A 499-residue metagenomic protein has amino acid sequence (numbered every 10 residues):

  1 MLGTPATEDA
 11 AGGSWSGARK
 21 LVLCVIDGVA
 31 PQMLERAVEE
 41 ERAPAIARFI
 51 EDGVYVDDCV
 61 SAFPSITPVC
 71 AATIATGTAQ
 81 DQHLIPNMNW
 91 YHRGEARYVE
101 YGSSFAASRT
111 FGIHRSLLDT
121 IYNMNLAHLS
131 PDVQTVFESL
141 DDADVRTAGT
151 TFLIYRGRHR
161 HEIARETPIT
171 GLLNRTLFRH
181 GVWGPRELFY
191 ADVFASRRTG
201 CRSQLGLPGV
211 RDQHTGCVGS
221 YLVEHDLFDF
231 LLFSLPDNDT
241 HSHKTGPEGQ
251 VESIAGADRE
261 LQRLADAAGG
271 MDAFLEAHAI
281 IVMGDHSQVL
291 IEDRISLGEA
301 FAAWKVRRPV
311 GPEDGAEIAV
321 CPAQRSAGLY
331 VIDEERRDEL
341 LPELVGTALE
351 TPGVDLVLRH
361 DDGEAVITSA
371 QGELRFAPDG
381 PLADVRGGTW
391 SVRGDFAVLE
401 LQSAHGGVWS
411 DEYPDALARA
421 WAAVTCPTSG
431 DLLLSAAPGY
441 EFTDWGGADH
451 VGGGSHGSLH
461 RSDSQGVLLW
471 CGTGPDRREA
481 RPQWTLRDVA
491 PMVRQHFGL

Functional and structural regions predicted by a protein language model:
L2-Y55, S65: Active-site-proximal N-terminal segment of extracellular/periplasmic enzymes that hydrolyze or transfer
S14-W15, G209-L231, N238-I280, D488: A long, amphipathic alpha-helix that forms part of the scaffold/cap immediately adjacent to metal-dependent active
I26, E41, D57, P64-I66 (+5 more regions): Secreted, luminal/periplasmic, and some membrane-associated catalytic domains that remodel anionic oxygen-ester
P31-M33, I66-P68, Q82-I85, Y155-E166 (+6 more regions): Short catalytic/ligand-binding loop motif for oxyanion handling, primarily in non-cytosolic enzymes, centered on
E35-N89, R146-A148: Short, structured active-site-proximal loop/turn typified by the sulfatase FGly-forming signature C/S-X-P-X-R
T78-K244, A377-P378, L382-S410, S429 (+1 more regions): His/Asp/Glu-rich, glycine-adjacent segments that coordinate divalent cations and/or stabilize oxyanion chemistry on
V306-E335, G453-M492, H496: Substrate-binding rim/cap in mid-to-C-terminal beta-strand-loop elements of soluble/periplasmic
D444-S455: Short, surface-exposed loop/helix-turn segments at secondary-structure junctions that function as lids/hinges flanking
